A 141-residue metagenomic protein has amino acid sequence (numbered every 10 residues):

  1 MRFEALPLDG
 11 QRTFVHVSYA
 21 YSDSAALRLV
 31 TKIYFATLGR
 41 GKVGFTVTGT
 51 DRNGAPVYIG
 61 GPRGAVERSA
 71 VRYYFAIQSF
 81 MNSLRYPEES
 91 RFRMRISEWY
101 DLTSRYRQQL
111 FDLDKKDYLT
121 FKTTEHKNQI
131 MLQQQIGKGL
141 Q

Functional and structural regions predicted by a protein language model:
M1: Extended, loop-rich substrate-binding clefts of extracytoplasmic carbohydrate-active enzymes
E4-Q141: Terminal "cap-and-tail" regions of soluble proteins that handle hydrophobic small molecules
